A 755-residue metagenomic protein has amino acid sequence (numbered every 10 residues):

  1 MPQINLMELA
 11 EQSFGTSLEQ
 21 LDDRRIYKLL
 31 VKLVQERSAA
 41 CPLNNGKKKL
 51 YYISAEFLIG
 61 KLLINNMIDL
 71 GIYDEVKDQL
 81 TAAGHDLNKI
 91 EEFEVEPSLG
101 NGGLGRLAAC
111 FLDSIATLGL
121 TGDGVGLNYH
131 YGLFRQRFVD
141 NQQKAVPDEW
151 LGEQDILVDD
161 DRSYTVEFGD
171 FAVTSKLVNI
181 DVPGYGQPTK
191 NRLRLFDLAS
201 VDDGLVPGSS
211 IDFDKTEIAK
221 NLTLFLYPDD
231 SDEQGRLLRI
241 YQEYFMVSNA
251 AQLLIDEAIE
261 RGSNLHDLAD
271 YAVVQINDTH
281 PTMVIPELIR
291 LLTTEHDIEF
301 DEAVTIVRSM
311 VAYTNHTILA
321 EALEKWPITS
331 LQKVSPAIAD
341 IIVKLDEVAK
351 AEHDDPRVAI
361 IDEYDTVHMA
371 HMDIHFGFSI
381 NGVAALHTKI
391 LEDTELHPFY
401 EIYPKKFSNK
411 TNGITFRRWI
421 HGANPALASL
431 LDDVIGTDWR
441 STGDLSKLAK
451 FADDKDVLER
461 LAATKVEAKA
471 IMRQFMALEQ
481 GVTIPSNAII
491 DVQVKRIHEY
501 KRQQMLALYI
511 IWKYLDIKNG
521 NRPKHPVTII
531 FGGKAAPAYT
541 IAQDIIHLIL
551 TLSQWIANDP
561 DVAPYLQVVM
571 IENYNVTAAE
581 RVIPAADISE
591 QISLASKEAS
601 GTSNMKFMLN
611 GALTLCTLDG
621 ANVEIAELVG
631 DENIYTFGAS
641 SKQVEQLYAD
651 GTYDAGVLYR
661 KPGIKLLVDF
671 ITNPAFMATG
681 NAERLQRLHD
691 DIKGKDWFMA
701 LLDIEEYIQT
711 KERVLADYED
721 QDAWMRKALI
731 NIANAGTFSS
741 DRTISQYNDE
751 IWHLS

Functional and structural regions predicted by a protein language model:
M1-S755: A conserved ligand/cofactor-binding region detector
